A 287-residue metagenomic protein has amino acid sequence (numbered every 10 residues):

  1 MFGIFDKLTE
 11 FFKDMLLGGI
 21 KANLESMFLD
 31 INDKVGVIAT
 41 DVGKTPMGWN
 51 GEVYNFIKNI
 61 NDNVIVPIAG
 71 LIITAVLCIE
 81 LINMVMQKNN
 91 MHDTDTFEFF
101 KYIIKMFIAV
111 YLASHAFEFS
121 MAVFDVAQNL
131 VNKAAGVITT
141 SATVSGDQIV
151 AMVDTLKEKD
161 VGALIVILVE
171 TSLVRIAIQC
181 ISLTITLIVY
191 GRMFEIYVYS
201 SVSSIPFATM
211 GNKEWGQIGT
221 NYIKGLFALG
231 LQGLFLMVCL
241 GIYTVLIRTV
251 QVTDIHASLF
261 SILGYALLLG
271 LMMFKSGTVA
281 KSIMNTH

Functional and structural regions predicted by a protein language model:
M1-I72, K88-F97, F107-A177, G216-N221 (+2 more regions): Gly/Ser-rich, low-complexity
I60-V64, I68, I103, F107 (+5 more regions): Loop-to-transmembrane-helix entry motif
L71, A75, I79, V110 (+3 more regions): Hydrophobic alpha-helical transmembrane segments in multi-pass membrane proteins
L81-T94, S182-T186, E214-W215: Membrane-water interface regions at transmembrane-helix termini and the short interhelical loops of multi-pass membrane
A113, F117, I181-T184, I188-G191 (+1 more regions): Short amphipathic alpha-helical segments with heptad-repeat character
I167-V174, I178, I185, R192 (+1 more regions): Amphipathic alpha-helical assembly segments that mediate oligomerization or membrane-associated assembly across
R192-Q217: Juxtamembrane interface at the ends
